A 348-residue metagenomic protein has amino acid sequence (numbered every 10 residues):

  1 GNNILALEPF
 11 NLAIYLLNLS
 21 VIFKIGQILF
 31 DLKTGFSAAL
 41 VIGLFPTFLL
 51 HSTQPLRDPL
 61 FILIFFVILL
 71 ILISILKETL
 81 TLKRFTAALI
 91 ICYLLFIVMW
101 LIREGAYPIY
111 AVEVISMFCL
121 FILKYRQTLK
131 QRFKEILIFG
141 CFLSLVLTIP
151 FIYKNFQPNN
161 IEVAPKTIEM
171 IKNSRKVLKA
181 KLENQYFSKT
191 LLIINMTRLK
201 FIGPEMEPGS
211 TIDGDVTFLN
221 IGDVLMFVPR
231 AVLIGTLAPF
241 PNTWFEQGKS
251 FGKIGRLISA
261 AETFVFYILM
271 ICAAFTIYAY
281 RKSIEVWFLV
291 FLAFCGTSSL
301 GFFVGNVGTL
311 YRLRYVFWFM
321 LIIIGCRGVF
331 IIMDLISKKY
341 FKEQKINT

Functional and structural regions predicted by a protein language model:
N2-L5, I22-L44: Transmembrane-helix signature of polytopic, membrane-embedded enzymes that assemble or transfer cell-envelope glycans
P9-L29, I268-I271: Transmembrane-helix motifs of polytopic, lipid-linked glycan transferases
I28, E78-A87, Q127-Q131, K249 (+1 more regions): Membrane-interface helix-loop-helix junctions at transmembrane boundaries of multi-pass membrane enzymes, predominantly
T53-P59: Short acidic/glycine- and proline-prone juxtamembrane loop motifs at membrane-interface regions of multi-pass membrane
I71-L80, A87, I109-C141: Perimembrane helix-loop-helix junctions
T86-Y110, F139-S144: Membrane-interface alpha helices of multi-pass inner-membrane proteins
K134-P239, T243: Membrane-proximal stem/loop segments at transmembrane-domain junctions that anchor or position
A231, G235-F240, F245, K253-S283: Hydrophobic, aromatic-rich transmembrane alpha-helices and their immediate juxtamembrane boundary segments
